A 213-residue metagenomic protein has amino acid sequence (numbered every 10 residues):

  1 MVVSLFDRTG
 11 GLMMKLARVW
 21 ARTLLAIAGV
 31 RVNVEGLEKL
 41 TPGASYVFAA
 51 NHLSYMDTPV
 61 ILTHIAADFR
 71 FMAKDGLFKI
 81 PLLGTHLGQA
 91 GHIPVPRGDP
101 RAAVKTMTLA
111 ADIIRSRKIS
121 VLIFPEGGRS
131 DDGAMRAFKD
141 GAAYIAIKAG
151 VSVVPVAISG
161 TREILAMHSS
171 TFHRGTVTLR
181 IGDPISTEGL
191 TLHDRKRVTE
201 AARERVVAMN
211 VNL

Functional and structural regions predicted by a protein language model:
M1-K15, V19, L25-A28, E35 (+1 more regions): Catalytic core of membrane glycerolipid acyltransferases/transacylases, capturing the structured, soluble-facing
W20-A21, A202: Generic structural signal for hydrophobic residues
L24-L25, L87, I114, A146: A generic structural signal for well-ordered alpha-helical segments
V30, A67-F69, I119, V151: A structural micro-motif
V32-V34, L179: Generic structural signal for residues in well-ordered beta-strands
N33, N51, N210-N212: Detector for Asparagine
V104-L213: Non-catalytic C-terminal accessory region of glycerolipid acyltransferases and related lyso-lipid remodeling enzymes
